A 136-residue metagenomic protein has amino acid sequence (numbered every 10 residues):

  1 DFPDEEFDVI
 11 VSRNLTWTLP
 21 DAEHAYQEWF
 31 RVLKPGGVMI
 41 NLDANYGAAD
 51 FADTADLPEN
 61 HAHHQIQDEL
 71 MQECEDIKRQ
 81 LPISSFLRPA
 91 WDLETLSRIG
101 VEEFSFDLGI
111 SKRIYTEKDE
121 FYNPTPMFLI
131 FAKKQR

Functional and structural regions predicted by a protein language model:
D1-I10: A short acidic, Gly/Pro-enriched loop at the edge of an enzyme's catalytic core that lines a small-molecule cofactor
V9-A22: A short SAM/SAH-binding and catalytic strip from SAM-dependent methyltransferases
P20, K34, K134: Short conserved AdoMet
E23-V38: A short glycine-rich, Lys/Arg-flanked "PGG" loop and its adjoining helix->strand segment in the class I
V38-L70: Conserved class I S-adenosyl-L-methionine
M71-I83: Short glycine/proline- and acidic residue-enriched helix-loop micro-motifs that form flexible lids or anion-recognition
I83-G100, S105-D107: Short alpha-helix
I99-E102, T116-R136: Core SAM-dependent methyltransferase catalytic element
